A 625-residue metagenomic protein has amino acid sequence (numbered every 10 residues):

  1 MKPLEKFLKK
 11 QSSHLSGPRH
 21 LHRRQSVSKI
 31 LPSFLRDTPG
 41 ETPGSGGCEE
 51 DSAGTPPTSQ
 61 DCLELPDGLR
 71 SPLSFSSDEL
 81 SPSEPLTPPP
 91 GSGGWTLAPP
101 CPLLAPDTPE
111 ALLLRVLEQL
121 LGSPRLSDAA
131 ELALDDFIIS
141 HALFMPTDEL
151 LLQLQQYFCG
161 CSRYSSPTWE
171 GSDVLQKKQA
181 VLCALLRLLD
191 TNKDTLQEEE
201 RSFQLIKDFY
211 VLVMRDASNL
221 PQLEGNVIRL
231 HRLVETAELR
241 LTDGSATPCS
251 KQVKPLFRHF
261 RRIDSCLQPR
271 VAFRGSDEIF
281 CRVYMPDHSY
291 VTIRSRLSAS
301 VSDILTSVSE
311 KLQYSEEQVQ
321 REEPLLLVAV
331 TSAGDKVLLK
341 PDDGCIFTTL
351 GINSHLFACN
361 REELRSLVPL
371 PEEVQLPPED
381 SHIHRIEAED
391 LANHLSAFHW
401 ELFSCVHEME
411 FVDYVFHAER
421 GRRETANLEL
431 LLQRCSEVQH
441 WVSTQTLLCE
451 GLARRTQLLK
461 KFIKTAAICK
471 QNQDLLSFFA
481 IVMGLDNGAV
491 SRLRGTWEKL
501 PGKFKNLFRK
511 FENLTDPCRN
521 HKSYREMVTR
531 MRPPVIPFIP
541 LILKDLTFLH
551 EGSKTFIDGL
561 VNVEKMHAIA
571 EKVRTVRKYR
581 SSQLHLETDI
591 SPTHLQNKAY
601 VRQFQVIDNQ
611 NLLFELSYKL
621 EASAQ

Functional and structural regions predicted by a protein language model:
M1, E224-R296, S300-L430, S436 (+1 more regions): Intrinsically disordered, Pro/Ser/Thr-rich cytosolic linker and juxtamembrane tail regions that serve as
M1, P89, E131, G351 (+10 more regions): Generic detection of intrinsically disordered/low-complexity segments and helix-coil linkers/edges
K2-P66, R215-Y284, T306-S307, Y314 (+2 more regions): Intrinsically disordered, proline- and charge-rich regulatory regions of large eukaryotic scaffolds/adaptors
P18-R201, V291-T292, E316, A397-C469 (+2 more regions): Alpha-helical solenoid scaffolds in large eukaryotic transport, assembly, and signaling factors
G40, L143, T147-L150, N353 (+19 more regions): A generic structural signal for solvent-exposed, polar alpha-helical segments
P66, L103, Y284-P286, F347 (+8 more regions): Residue-level signal for the start and early helices of compact helical domains
A133-L134, I139-Q197, K207-Q222, H288 (+7 more regions): Alpha-helical catalytic/interaction cores of small GTPase-regulatory modules
Q204: Short, conserved phosphate-binding/catalytic loop or strand-edge motifs used in phosphoryl-/nucleotidyl-transfer
